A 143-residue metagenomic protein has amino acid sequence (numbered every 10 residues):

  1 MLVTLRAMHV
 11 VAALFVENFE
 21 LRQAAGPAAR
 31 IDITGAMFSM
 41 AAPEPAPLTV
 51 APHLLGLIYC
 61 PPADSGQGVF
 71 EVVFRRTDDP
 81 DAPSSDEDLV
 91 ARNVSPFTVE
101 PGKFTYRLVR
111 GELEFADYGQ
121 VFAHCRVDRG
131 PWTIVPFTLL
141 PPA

Functional and structural regions predicted by a protein language model:
L2-Y118, F122-V127, P131-A143: Contiguous segments within soluble domain cores/interaction surfaces
